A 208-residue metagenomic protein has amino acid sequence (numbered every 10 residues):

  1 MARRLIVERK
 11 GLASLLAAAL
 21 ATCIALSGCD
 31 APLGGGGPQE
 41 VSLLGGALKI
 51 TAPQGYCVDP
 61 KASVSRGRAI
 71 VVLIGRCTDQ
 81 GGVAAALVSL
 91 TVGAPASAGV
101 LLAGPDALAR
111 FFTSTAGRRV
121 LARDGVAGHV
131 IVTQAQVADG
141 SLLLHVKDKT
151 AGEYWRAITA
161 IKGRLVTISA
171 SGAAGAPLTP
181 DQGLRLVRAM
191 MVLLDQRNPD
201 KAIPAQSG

Functional and structural regions predicted by a protein language model:
A2-T22: Bacterial N-terminal signal peptides that target proteins for export
A25-G28: C-terminal motif of bacterial Sec signal peptides marking the signal peptidase cleavage site
D30-L33: Bacterial signal peptide processing site
P38-L43, L73: N-terminal post-signal-peptidase region of extra-cytosolic proteins
L43-G45, T51-P53, A85, D139 (+1 more regions): Extracytoplasmic
A47-D79: Post-signal-peptide N-terminal segment of Sec-exported extracytoplasmic proteins
V72-L143: Conserved polar/disulfide-associated segments of primarily extracytoplasmic proteins
A138-P204: Short, well-structured beta-strand
